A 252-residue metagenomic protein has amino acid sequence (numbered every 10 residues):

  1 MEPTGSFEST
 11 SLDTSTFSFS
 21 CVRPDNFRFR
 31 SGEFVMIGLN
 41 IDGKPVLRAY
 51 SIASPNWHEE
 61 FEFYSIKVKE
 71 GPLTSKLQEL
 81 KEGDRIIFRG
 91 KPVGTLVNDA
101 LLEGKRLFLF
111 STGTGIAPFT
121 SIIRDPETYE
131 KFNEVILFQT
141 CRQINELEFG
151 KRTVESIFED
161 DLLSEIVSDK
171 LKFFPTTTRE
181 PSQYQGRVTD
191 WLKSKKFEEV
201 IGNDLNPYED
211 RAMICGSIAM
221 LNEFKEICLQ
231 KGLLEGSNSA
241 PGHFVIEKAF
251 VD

Functional and structural regions predicted by a protein language model:
M1-E82: Ferredoxin-reductase
G32, G115, S217: Short, conserved phosphate/pyrophosphate- and ester-handling motifs at nucleotide-, phospho-/glycolipid
N40-K44, G90-T95: Short, charged beta-turn/beta-strand-edge "cap" motif at the junction between a beta-strand and an adjacent loop
A49-E59, N98-T112: Short, compositionally biased
G104, T128-V135: Conserved S-adenosyl-L-methionine
T112-P118: Ser/Thr-glycine-rich phosphate-binding loops at phosphate-binding pockets of nucleotides, nucleotide cofactors
P118-T128: Histidine-anchored nucleotide/phosphate-binding helix
F138, Q143-D252: Reductase modules of NAD(P)H-dependent flavoproteins
